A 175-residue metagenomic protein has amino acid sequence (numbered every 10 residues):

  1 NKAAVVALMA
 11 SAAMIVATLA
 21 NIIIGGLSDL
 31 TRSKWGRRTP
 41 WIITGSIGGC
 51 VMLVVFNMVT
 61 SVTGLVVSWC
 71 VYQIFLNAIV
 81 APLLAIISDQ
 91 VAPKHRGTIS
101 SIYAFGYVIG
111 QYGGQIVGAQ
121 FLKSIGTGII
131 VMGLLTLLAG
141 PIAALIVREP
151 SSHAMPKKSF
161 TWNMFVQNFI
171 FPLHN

Functional and structural regions predicted by a protein language model:
V6-S28: Central cavity-lining transmembrane alpha-helices of secondary-active solute carriers, predominantly the Major
V16-T18, G97-L122: Glycine-rich segments within core transmembrane alpha-helices of 12-TM secondary carriers
L27-S28, R32, V117-K123: Interfacial helix-cap and linker-helix signal at transmembrane-aqueous boundaries of multi-pass secondary transporters
R38-V55: Structural signature of the two symmetry-related core transmembrane helices
C50-I79: Hydrophobic core of transmembrane alpha-helices in multi-pass small-molecule transporters, especially MFS/SLC-type
V71-G106: Cytoplasmic helix-loop-helix junction between adjacent transmembrane helices in 12-TM secondary transporters
G126-L145: Symmetry-related core transmembrane helices of the 12-TM Major Facilitator Superfamily/SLC fold
S151-N175: Juxtamembrane intracellular "pre-TM" segments in multi-pass secondary transporters
